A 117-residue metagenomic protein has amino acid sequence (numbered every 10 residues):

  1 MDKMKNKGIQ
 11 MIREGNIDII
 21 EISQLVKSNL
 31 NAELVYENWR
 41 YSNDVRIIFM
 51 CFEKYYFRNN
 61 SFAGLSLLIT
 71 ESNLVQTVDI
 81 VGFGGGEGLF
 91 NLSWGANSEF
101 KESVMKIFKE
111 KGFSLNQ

Functional and structural regions predicted by a protein language model:
M1-D2, R40-S42, V78-G82: Short amphipathic alpha-helical segments, especially helix-boundary/capping motifs
M1-L30, L34-V35: Terminal, regulation- and interaction-focused segments at domain boundaries
I9-I17, I48-K54, I69: Short beta-strand element of the conserved SAM-dependent methyltransferase core
I17, E21, F62, G95 (+1 more regions): Conserved active-site and cofactor/substrate-binding residues in soluble primary-metabolism enzymes
Q24-L65, N73: Ser/Thr-rich, low-complexity intrinsically disordered terminal regions
N29-L34, T70-F83, K106, N116-Q117: Hydrophobic transmembrane alpha-helix bundles
N59-W94: Beta-strand/loop substructures that line and gate deep hydrophobic ligand-binding cavities in soluble
S98-Q117: Well-ordered alpha/beta subsegment
